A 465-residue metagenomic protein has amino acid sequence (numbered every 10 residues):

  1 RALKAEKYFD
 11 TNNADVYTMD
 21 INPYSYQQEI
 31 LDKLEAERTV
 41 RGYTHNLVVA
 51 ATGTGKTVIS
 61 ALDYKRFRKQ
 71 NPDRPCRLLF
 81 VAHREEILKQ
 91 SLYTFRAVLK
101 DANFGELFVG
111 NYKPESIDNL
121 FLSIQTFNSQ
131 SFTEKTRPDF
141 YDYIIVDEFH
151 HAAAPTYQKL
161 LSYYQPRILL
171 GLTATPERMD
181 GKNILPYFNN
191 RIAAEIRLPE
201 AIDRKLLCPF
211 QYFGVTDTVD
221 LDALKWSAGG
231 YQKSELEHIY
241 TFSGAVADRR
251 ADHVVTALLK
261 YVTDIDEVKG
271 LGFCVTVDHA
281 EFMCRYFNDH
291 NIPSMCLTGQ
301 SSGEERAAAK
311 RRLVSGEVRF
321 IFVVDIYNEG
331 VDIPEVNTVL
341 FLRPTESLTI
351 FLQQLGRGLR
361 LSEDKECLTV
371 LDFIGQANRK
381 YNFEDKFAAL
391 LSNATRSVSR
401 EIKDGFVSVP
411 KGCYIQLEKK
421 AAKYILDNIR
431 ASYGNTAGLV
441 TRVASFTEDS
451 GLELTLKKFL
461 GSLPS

Functional and structural regions predicted by a protein language model:
R1-A51, V58-C76, Y93-A97: ATP-dependent helicase/translocase motor core
Y17-M19, R250-H253, K260, D385-S465: Long, largely alpha-helical accessory region at the distal end of helicase-like NTP-driven motors
E86-V109: Conserved helix-turn-beta segment of the N-terminal RecA-like "Helicase ATP-binding" lobe in SF1/SF2 helicases
K89, L107-K113, F132, E281-C284 (+1 more regions): Conserved helicase ATPase core of P-loop NTP-dependent helicases/translocases
H151-F213: Post-DEXD/H (motif II) to motif III coupling segment of the RecA-like Helicase ATP-binding lobe
I192-L271: Conserved interdomain linker/interface between the two RecA-like ATPase lobes of SF2 helicase motors
E237-R311: Conserved helicase/translocase motor-coupling segment
L348-Q353, R357-F387: Conserved segment of the helicase C-terminal RecA-like domain
